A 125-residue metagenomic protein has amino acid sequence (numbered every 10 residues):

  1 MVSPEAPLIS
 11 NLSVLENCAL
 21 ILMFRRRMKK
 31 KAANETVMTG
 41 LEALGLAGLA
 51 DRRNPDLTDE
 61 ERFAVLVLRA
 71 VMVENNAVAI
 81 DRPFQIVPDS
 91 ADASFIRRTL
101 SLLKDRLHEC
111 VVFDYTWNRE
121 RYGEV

Functional and structural regions predicted by a protein language model:
E5, N11-R26, A32, T36: Q-loop/switch helix immediately C-terminal to the Walker
A32-L49: Conserved ABC ATPase "signature" region
R53-E61: Conserved ABC ATPase signature
V67: Hydrophobic anchor residue at the start of the ABC signature
A70-M72: ABC ATPase C-loop
E74-A77, Q85-R121: Conserved catalytic loops of ABC-family nucleotide-binding domains
G123-V125: A short helix-turn-beta junction within AAA+ P-loop NTPase domains corresponding to the substrate/partner-engaging
